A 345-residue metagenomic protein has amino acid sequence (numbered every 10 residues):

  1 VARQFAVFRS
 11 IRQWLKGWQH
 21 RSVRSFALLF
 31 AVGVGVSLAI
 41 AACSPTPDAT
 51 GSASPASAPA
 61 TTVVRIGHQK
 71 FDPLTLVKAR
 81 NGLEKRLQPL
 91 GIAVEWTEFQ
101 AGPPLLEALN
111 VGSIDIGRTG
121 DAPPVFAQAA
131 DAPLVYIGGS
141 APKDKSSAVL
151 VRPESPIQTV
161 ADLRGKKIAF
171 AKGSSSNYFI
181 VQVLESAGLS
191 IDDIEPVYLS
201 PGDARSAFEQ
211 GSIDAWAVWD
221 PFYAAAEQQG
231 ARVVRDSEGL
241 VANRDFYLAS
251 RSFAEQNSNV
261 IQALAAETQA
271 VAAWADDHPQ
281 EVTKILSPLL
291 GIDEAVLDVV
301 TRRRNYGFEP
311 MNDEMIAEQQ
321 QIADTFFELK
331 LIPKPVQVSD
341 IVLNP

Functional and structural regions predicted by a protein language model:
V1-T62: Short, low-complexity disordered leader/linker segments with a strong preference for bacterial N-terminal type II
G51-L189, V197-Y198, D214-V218, V233 (+1 more regions): Short, glycine-/small- and polar/acidic-enriched structural segments that line small-molecule recognition paths
E84-I92, G307-I316, V338: Short, solvent-exposed loop/beta-turn-alpha elements that line the ligand-binding surface or hinge of extracytoplasmic
R86, A108, G112, F126 (+11 more regions): Structured segments of extracytoplasmic/periplasmic soluble domains in secreted or envelope-associated proteins
E95, I191-I194, L290-T301, P333-V338: Short, surface-exposed acidic
A122-P123, P196-V197, G202-P288: Pocket-lining segment of extracytoplasmic ligand-binding domains
Q256-L331: Secondary-structure end/capping motifs
D324-P345: Conserved C-terminal helix/tail region of periplasmic/extracytoplasmic solute-binding proteins
